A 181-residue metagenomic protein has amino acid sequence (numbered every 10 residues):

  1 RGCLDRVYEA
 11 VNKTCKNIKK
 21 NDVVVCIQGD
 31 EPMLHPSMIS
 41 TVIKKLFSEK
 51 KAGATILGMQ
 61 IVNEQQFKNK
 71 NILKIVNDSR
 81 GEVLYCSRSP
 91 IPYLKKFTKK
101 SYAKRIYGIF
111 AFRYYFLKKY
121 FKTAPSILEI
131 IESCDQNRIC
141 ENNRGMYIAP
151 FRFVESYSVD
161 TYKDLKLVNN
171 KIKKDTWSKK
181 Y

Functional and structural regions predicted by a protein language model:
R1-D5, V62, V154-Y157: A short acidic, often aromatic-flanked loop/helix-cap motif at beta-alpha or helix-coil junctions that lines enzyme
R1-K44: Short phosphate-binding loop-to-helix
D5-E9, K68, S158-L165: Short secondary-structure transition/capping segments
K19-N21, E49-A52, R144: Short, high-confidence coil segments that cap the C-terminus of an alpha-helix and link into the following beta-strand
V24-I27, T55-L57, Y120, Y147-F151: Short beta-strands and strand-loop turn motifs
L34-S126: Conserved core of the sugar-phosphate nucleotidyltransferase
S101-Y181: Conserved alpha/beta core of the MobA/IspD/sugar-nucleotide pyrophosphorylase nucleotidyltransferase superfamily
